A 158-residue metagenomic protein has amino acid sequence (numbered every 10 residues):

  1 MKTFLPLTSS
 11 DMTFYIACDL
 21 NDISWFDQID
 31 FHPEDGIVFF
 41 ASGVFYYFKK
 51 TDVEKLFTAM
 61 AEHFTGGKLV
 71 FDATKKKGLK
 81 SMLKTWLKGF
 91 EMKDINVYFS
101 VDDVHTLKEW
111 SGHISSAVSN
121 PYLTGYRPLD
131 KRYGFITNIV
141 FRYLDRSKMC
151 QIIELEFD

Functional and structural regions predicted by a protein language model:
K2-D158: Alpha-helical subdomain
